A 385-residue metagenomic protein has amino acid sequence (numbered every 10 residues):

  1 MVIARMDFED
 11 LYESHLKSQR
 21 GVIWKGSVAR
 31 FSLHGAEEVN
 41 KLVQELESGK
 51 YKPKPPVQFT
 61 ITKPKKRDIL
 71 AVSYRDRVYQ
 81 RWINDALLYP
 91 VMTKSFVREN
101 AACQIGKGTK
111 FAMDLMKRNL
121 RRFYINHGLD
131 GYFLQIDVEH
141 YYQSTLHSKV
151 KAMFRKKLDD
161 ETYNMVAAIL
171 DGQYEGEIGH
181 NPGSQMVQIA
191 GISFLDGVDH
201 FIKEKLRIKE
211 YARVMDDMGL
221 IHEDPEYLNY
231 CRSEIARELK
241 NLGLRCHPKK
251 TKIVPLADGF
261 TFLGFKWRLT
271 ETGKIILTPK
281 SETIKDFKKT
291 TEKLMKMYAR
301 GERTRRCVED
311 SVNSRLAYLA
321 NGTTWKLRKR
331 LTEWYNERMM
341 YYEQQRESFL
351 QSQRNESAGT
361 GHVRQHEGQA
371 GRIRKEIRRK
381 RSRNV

Functional and structural regions predicted by a protein language model:
M1, N84-Q143: Active-site-proximal segment of RNA-dependent polymerases
M1-N40, S357, R364, G371-V385: Non-catalytic, polymerase-adjacent accessory regions of viral genome-replication enzymes
G21-A29, K54-Q80, S95-K107, I169-I192: Short, conserved non-catalytic motifs in the polymerase core
S32-P55: Amphipathic alpha-helical blocks
E45, K117-M215, G219-E238, V254: Conserved polymerase palm-domain catalytic core
K54-P56, A212-D216, P248-K249: Short Gly/Ser/Thr- and Asp/Glu-enriched loop/turn motifs at secondary-structure junctions
V72-S73, R81, E175-G176, N181 (+3 more regions): Right-hand nucleic-acid polymerase module
